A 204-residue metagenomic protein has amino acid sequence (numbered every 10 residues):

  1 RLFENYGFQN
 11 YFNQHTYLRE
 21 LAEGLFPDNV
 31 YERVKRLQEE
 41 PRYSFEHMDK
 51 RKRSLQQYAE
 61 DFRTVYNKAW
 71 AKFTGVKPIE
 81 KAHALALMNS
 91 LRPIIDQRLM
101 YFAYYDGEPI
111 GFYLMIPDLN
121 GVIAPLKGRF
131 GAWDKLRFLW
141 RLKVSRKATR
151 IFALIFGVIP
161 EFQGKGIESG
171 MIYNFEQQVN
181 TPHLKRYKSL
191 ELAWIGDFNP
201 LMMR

Functional and structural regions predicted by a protein language model:
R1, E20-L21, V158-Q163, E191-M202: Conserved beta-strand-loop-alpha-helix junction that forms the acyl-donor binding cleft
R1-H47: Acyl-donor-binding surface of acyltransferase catalytic domains
E4, V65, L87-S90, M171 (+1 more regions): Short, hydrophobic/aromatic alpha-helical segments in well-folded domains
Y6-Y11, N180-L184, R204: Conserved acetyl-CoA-binding loop of GNAT-fold acetyltransferases
L18, F102-Y104, L114, E191-W194: Short beta-strand segments
H47-V158: A conserved beta-strand-loop-helix scaffold within acyl/acetyltransferase catalytic domains
T149-F152, V179-G196: Conserved GNAT acetyl-CoA-binding A-motif
R150, L154-N180: Conserved acetyl-CoA-binding loop-helix of GNAT-fold acetyltransferases
